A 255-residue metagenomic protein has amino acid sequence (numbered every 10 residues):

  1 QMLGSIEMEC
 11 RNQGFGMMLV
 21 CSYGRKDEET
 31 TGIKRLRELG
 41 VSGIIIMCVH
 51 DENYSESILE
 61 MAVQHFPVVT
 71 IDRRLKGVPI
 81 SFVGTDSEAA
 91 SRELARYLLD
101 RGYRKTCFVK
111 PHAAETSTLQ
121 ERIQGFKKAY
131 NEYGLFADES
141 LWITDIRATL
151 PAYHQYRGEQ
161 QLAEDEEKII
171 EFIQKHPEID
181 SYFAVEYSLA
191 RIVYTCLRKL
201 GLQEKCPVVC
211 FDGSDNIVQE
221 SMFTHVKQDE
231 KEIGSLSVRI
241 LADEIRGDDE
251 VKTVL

Functional and structural regions predicted by a protein language model:
Q1-R96, D100, Q174-E178, S188: Alpha-helical recognition/docking segments in bacterial nutrient-uptake and carbohydrate-utilization systems
R11-C21, K127-Q160: Short beta-strand elements in bilobed, periplasmic/extracellular small-molecule ligand-binding domains
M47, I71, R101, V109 (+3 more regions): Replace "coordinates the UDP/GDP/TDP-sugar" with "coordinates nucleotide-activated sugar donors
D51, A114, R122, S188-A190: Alpha-helix capping/helix-boundary segments
S81-F108, Q124-K128, L162-I170, A190 (+1 more regions): Hydrophobic alpha-helical segments within soluble ligand-binding/sensing domains
K105, A137-S140, G201-V208: Short acidic capping loops at alpha-helix termini that bridge into adjacent secondary structure
F108-K128, T149-Y153: Secondary-structure junction motif
I170-L255: Flexible loop/turn connectors
